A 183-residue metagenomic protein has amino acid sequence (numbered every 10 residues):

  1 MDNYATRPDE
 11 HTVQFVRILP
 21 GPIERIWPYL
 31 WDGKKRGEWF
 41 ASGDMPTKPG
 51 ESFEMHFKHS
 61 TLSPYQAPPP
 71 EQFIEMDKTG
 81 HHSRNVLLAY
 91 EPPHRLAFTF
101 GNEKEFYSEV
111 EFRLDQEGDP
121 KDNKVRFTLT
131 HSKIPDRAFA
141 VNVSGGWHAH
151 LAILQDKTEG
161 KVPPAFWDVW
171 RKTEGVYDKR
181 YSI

Functional and structural regions predicted by a protein language model:
M1-S52: Hydrophobic ligand-binding cavity/cleft-lining segments
T12-V16, S52, G80-H82, R95 (+2 more regions): Intrinsic-disorder/low-complexity, polar/charged segments enriched in Ser/Thr/Lys/Arg/Asp/Glu/Gln
R17, G43, H82-A89, G101 (+1 more regions): Hydrophobic/aromatic beta-strand elements that line small-molecule binding cavities or substrate pockets in beta-rich
I23-E24, P46-P49, L88-P93, L114-R126: A short, structured loop/turn motif at beta-sheet edges
I26, R36, F53, L87 (+4 more regions): Hydrophobic pocket/interface hotspot
M45-T99: Glycine-rich portal/gate segments that line the openings of hydrophobic small-molecule binding cavities
T99-D156: Beta-strand/loop substructures that line and gate deep hydrophobic ligand-binding cavities in soluble
T158-I183: Short, highly charged C-terminal tails/helix-capping segments
